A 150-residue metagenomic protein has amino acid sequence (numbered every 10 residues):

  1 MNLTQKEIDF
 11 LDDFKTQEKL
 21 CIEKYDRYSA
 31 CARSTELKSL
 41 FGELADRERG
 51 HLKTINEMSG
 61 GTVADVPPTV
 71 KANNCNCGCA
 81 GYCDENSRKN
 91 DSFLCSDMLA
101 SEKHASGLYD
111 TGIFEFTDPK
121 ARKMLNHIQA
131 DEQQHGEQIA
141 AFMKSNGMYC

Functional and structural regions predicted by a protein language model:
M1-I8, G61-S92, Q138, F142-C150: Membrane-interacting alpha-helical segments
N2-L3, I8, K19, S39-E43 (+2 more regions): N-terminal targeting helices
E7-C31, N76-H127: Acidic/histidine-rich alpha-helical segments that form the ligand environment of transition-metal centers
T16, E43-G50, D97-A100, H127-Q134: DHp/HisKA dimerization-phosphoacceptor four-helix bundle of two-component histidine kinases and homologous
T35-A72, Q133-G147: Conserved alpha-helical segments that form or flank metal/cofactor-binding pockets of metalloenzymes
